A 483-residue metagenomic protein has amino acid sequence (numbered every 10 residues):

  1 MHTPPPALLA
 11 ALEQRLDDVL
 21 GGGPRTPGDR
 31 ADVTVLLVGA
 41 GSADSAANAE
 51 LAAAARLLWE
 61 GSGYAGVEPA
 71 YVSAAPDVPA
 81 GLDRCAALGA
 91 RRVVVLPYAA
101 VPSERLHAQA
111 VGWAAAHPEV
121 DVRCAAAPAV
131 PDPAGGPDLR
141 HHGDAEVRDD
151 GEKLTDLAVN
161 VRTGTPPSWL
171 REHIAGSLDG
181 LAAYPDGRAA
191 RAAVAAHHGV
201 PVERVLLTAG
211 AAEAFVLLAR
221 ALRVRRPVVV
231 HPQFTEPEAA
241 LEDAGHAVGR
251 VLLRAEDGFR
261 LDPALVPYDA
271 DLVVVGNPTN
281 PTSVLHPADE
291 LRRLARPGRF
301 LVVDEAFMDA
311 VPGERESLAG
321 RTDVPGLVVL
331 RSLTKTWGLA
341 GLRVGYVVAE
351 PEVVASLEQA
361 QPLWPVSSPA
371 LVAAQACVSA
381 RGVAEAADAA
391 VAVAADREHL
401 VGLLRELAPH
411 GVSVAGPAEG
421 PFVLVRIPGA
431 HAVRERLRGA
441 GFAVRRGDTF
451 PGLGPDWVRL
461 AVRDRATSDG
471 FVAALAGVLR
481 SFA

Functional and structural regions predicted by a protein language model:
M1-A134, L206: Extended amphipathic ligand-handling, pore-lining, and cofactor/metal-binding catalytic surfaces
P133-A183, A196, D271: N-terminal "arm"/small-domain region of PLP-dependent enzymes with the aminotransferase-like
G135-L139, R220-G276: PLP-dependent aminotransferase-like
P167, G326-E406, S413-A415: PLP-dependent aminotransferase class I/II
R188, V202-R225, G345: Conserved beta-loop-alpha segment that forms the PLP phosphate-binding cup at the N-terminus of a helix
G249, R254-A310: Active-site phosphate-binding strand-loop segment of PLP-dependent enzymes
A394, E406-A440: Conserved PLP-binding catalytic core of the aspartate aminotransferase-like
G439-A440, P451-A483: PLP-dependent enzyme catalytic core of the Aspartate aminotransferase-like
